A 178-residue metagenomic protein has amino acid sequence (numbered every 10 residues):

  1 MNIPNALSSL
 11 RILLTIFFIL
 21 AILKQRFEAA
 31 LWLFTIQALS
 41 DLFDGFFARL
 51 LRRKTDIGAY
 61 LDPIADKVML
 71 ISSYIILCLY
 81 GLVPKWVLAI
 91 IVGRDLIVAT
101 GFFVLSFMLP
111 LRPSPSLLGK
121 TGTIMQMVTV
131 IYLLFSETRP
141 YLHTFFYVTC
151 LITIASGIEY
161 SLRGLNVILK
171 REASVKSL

Functional and structural regions predicted by a protein language model:
M1-L178: Alpha-helical transmembrane bundles and membrane-interface segments of multipass inner-membrane proteins
